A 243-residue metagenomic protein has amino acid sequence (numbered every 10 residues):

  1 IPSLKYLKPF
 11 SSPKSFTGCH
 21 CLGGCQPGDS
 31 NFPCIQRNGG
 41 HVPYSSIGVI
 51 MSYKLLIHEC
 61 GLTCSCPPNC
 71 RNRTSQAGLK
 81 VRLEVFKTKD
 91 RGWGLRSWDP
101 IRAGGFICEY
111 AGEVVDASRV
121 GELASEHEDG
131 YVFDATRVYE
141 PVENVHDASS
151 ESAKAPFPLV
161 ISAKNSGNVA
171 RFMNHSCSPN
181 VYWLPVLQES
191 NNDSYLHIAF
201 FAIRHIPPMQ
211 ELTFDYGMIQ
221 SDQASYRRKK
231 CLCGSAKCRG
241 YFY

Functional and structural regions predicted by a protein language model:
I1-W93, A224, K230, S235-Y243: Accessory low-complexity/Zn-finger-associated flanking regions of SET/PR-domain chromatin methyltransferases
C19, H58, D99, G105 (+5 more regions): Amphipathic alpha-helical interface elements that mediate macromolecular binding in regulatory proteins
Y44-I50, G92, A155-P158, D193-A199: Short interface patches used for recognition in eukaryotic signaling and trafficking proteins
S52-H58, L62, R73-E189: Catalytic cores of histone-lysine modification enzymes
A77, A124-S125, E189-S190, Y216-I219 (+1 more regions): Short amphipathic alpha-helical segments embedded in low-complexity Lys/Glu-rich regions
V114-V120, Q220-K230: Short, Lys/Arg- and Gly-enriched loop/turn segments at beta-strand edges
N144-H146, W183-P185, T213, S225 (+1 more regions): Short conserved micro-motifs at the rims of enzyme active sites and ligand-binding pockets
V169-F172, S178-P179, L184-Q220: C-terminal folded domains that constitute the principal catalytic or ligand-binding module of multi-domain proteins
